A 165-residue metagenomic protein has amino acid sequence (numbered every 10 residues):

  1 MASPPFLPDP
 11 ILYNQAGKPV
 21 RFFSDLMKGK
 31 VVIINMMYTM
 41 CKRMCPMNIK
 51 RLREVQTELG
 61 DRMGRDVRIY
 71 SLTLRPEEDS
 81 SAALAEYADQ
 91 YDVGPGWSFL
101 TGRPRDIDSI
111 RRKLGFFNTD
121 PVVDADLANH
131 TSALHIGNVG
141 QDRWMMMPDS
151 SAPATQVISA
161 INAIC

Functional and structural regions predicted by a protein language model:
M1-S24, M47-K50: N-terminal "domain-start" segment that seeds a small globular fold
P5-L7, K30-V31, N129-T131: Short, small/polar residue-rich loop motifs at catalytic or cofactor-binding pockets
F22-P46, L52: Short active-site neighborhood of thiol/selenol oxidoreductases, capturing the structured segment around
V32-N35, Y70-T73, A133-H135: Soluble periplasmic/extracytoplasmic beta-strand elements of cell-envelope proteins
Y38-K42, S71-L74, G96-W97, M146-M147: Second-shell loop/turn segments in exported
M47-I110: Structural microenvironment flanking redox-active thiols in thiol-disulfide oxidoreductases
G94-A152: Thiol/selenol-based redox catalytic cores and closely related redox-interacting motifs
A154-C165: Extracytoplasmic/luminal low-complexity segments enriched in Pro/Gly and acidic/polar residues that act as flexible
